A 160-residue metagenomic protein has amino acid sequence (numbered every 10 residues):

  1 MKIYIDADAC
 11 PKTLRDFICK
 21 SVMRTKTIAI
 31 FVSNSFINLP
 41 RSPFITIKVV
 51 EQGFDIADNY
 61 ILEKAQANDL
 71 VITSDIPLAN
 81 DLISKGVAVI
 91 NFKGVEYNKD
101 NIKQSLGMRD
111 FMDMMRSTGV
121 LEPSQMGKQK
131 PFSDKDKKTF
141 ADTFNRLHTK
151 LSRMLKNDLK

Functional and structural regions predicted by a protein language model:
M1-K160: Nuclease catalytic cores that cleave nucleic-acid phosphodiester bonds, predominantly acidic two-metal-ion
